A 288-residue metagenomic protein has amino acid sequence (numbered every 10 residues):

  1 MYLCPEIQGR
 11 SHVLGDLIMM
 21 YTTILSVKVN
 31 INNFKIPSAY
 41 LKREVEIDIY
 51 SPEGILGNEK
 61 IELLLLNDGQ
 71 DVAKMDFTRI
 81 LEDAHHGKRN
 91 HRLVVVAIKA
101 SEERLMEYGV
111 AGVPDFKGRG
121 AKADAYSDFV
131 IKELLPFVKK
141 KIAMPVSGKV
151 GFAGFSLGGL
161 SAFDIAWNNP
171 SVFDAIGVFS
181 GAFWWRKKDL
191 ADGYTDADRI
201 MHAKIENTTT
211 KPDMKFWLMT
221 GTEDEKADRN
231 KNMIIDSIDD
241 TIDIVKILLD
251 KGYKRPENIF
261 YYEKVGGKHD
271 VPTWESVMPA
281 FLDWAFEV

Functional and structural regions predicted by a protein language model:
L17-V288: Non-catalytic cap/lid and distal C-terminal segments of serine-dependent acyl enzymes
